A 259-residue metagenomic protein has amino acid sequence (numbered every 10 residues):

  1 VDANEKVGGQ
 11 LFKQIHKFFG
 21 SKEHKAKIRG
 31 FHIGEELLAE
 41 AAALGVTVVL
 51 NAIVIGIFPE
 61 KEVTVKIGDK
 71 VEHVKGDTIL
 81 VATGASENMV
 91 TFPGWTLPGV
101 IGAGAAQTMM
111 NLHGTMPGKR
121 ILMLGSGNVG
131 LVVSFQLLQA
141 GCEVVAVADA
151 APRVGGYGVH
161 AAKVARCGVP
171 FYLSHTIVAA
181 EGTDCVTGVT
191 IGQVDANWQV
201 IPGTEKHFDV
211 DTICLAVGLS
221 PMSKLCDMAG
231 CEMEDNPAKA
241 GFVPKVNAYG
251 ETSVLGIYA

Functional and structural regions predicted by a protein language model:
V1-A259: Residues forming the flavin
